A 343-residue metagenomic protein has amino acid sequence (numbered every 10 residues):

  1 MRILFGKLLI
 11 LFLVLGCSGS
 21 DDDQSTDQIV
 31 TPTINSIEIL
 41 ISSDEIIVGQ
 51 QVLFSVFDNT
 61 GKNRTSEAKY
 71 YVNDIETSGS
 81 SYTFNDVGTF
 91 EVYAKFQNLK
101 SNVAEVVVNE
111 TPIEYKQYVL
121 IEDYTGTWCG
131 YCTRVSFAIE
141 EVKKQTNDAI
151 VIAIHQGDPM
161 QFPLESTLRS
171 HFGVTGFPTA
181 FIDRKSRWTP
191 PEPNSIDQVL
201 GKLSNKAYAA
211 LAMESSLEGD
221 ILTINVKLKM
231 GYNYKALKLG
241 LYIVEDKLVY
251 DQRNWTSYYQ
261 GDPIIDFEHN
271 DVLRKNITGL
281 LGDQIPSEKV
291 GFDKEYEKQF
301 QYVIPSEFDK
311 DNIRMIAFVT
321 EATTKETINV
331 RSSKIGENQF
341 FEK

Functional and structural regions predicted by a protein language model:
R2-V56, L99-Q117, F340-K343: Bacterial Sec-dependent N-terminal signal peptides
D58, K62-E76, I182: Change to "...patches in solvent-exposed regions of secreted, membrane-anchored, or virion-exposed structural
I75-S81, E295-E297: Short, solvent-exposed loop/turn segments in extracellular or other extracytoplasmic domains
S81-F90: Solvent-exposed segments in extracellular or luminal domains encompassing
E91-K95, I316-F318: Extracellular recognition modules
F96-V103, K325-T327: Short, exposed coil/turn segments at beta-strand boundaries within extracellular/luminal domains
I113-A149: Local sequence-structure signature of Cys/Sec-based thiol-disulfide redox active-site neighborhoods
I152-K343: Short, conserved sequence motifs used for protein processing/export or organelle targeting and for catalysis
